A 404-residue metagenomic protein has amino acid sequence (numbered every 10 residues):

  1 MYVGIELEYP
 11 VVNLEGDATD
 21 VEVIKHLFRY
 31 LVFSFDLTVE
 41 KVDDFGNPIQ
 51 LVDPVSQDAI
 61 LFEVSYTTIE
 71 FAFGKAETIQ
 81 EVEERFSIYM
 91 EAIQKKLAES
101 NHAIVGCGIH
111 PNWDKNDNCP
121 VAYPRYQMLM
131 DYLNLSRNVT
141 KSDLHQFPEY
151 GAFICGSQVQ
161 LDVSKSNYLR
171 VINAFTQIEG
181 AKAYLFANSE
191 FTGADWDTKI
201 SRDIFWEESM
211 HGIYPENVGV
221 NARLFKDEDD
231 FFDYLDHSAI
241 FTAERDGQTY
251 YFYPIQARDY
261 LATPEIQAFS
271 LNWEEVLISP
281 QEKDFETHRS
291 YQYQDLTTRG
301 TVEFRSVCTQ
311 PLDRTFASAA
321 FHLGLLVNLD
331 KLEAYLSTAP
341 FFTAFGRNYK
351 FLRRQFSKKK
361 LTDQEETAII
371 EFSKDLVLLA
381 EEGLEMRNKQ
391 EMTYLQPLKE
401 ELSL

Functional and structural regions predicted by a protein language model:
M1-F147, F153, Q292, T298 (+2 more regions): Terminal catalytic/cofactor-binding subdomain
F73-K75, V163, C308: Short, histidine-centered active-site or binding-site loop motifs used for metal coordination, general acid-base
I104-V105, I109-L144, E149-T297: Loop-rich catalytic cores of soluble enzymes, especially ATP-dependent carboxylate-amine ligases and other
I172-K182, S318-L329: Short amphipathic C-terminal alpha-helix that caps PH/PH-like domains
